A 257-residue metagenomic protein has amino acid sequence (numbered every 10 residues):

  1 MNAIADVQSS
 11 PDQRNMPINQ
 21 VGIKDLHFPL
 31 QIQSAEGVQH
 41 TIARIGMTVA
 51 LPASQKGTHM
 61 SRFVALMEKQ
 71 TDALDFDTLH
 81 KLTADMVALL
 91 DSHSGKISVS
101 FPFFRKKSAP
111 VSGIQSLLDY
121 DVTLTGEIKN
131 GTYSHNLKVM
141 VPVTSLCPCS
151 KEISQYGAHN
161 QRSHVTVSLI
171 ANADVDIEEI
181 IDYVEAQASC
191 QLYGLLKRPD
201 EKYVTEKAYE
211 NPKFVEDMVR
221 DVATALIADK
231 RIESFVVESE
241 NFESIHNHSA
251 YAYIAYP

Functional and structural regions predicted by a protein language model:
M1-P257: N-terminal intrinsically disordered, cationic/polar leader segments that include organellar targeting peptides
